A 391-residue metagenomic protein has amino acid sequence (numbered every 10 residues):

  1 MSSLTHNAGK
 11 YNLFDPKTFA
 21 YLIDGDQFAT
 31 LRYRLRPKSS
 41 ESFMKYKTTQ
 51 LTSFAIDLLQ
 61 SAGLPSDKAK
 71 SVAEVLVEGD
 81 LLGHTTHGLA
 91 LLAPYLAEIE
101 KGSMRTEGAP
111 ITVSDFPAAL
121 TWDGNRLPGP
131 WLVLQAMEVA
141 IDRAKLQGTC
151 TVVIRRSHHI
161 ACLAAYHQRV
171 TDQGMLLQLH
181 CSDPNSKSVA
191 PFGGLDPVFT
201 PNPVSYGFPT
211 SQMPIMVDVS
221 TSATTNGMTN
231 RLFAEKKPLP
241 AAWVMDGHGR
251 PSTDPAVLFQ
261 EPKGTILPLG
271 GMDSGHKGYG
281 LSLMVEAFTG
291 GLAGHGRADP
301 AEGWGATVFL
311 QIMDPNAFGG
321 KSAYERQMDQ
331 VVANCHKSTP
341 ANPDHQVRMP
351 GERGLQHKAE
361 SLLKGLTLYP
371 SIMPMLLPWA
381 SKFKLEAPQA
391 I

Functional and structural regions predicted by a protein language model:
S2-N7, Y11-L22, F28: Short terminal hydrophobic/aromatic SLiMs and anchors at protein ends
F43-K47, L64-A90, M104-D115, E302-G305: N-terminal glycine-rich anion-binding loops that anchor highly charged ligand groups
K45-Y46, L51, A287, A298-I391: Catalytic-core signal marking the mid-to-C-terminal active-site face
G88-I141: Active-site cofactor/substrate anionic-group-binding motifs, chiefly glycine- and Lys/Arg-rich phosphate-binding loops
L120-S211: A generic, well-ordered mixed alpha/beta core segment in the N-terminal half of proteins
S188-F259: Phosphate/diphosphate-binding glycine-rich loops and adjacent basic-rich segments that engage nucleotide
K237-R297: Secondary-shell segments that build the walls of catalytic and ion/ligand-binding clefts
